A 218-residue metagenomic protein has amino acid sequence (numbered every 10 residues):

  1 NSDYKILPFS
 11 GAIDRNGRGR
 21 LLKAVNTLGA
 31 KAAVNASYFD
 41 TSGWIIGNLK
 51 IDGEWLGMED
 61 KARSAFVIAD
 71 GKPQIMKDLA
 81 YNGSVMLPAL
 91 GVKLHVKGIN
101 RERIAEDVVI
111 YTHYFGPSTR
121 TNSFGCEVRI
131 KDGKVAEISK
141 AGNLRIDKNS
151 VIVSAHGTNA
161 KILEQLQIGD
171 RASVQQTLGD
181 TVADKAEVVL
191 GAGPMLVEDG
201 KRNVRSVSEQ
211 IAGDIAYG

Functional and structural regions predicted by a protein language model:
N1-G218: Gly/Ser/Thr/Pro-rich low-complexity, intrinsically disordered segments
